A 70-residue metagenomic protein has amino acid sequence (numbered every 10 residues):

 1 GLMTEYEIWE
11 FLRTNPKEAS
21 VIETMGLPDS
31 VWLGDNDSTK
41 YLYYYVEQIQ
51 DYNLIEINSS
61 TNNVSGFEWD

Functional and structural regions predicted by a protein language model:
G1-D70: Residues within mature, well-folded domains
